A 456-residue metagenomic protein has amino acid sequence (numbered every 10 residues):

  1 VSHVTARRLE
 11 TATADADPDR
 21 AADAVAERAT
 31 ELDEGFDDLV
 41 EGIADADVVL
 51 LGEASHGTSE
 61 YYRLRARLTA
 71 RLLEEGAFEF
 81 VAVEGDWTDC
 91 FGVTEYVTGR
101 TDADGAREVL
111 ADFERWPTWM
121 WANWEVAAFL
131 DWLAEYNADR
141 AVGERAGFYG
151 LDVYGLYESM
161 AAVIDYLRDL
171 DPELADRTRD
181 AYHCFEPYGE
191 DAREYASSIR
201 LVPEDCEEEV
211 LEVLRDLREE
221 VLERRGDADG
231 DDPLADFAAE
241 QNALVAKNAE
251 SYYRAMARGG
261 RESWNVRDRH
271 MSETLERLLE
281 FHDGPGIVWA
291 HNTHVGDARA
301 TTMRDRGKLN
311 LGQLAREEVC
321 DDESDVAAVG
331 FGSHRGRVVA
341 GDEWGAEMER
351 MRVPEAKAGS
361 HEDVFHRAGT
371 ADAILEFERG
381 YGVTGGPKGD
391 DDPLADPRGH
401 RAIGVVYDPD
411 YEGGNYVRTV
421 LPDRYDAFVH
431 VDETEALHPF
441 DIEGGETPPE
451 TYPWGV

Functional and structural regions predicted by a protein language model:
S2-V456: Structured catalytic-domain cores with a bias toward divalent-metal coordination
